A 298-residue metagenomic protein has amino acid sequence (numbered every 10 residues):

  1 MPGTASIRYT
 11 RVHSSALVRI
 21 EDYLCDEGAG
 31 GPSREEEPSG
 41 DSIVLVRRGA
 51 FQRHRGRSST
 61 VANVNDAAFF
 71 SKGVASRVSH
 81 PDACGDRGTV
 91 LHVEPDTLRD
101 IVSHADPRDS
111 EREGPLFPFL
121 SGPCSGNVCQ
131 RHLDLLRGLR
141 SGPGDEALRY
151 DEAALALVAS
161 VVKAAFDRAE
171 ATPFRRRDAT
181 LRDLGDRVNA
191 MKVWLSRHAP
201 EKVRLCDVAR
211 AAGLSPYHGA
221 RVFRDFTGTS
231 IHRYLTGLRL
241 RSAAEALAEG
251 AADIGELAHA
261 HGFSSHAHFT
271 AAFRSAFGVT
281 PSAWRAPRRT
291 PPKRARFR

Functional and structural regions predicted by a protein language model:
P2-E113, S141-A147: N-terminal regulatory/effector-sensing and dimerization cores that precede helix-turn-helix DNA-binding domains
P81, H104-A105, A164, A246 (+1 more regions): Residue-level signal for well-ordered alpha-helical positions
H104-P173: Amphipathic alpha-helical segments enriched in hydrophobic/aromatic residues interleaved with Lys/Arg
L136-R149, S160-E170, N189-R204, F223 (+3 more regions): Basic, amphipathic alpha-helical hairpins
A156, K293-R298: C-terminal regulatory/oligomerization modules of transcriptional regulators
R177, A190-R241, A258-P287: Basic/polar phosphate-binding segments, predominantly the helix-turn-helix DNA-binding elements of transcriptional
